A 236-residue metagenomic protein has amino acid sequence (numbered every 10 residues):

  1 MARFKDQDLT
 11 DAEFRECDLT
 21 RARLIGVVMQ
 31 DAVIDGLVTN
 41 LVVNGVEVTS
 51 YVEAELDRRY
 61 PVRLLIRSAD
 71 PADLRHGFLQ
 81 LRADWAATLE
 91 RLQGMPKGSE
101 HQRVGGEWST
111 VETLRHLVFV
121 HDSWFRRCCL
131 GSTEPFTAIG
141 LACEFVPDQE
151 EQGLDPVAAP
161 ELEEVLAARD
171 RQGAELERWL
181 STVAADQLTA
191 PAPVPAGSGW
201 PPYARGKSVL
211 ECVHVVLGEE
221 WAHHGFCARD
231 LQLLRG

Functional and structural regions predicted by a protein language model:
M1-A12, D73-E100, P135-E151: Short N-terminal secondary-structure initiator segments
M1-R58: Tandem repeat scaffolds
D35, G94, T182: Conserved catalytic core of Hanks-type protein kinase domains
E47, V52-G77, F125-G173, L234-G236: Short, helix-capping/interhelical loops that line the mouth of catalytic, cofactor-, or ligand-binding pockets
L74, L81, W85, G106-T110 (+3 more regions): Hydrophobic alpha-helical segments and helix-packing faces
R75-R82, E163-L166, D170, E177 (+2 more regions): Short amphipathic alpha-helical segments with heptad-repeat character
L81-L92, D122, R169-G173, E220: Hydrophobic faces of stable alpha-helices that mediate helix-helix packing
K97-Q152, A174-E177, S181, L188-G236: Short, contiguous alpha-helical
